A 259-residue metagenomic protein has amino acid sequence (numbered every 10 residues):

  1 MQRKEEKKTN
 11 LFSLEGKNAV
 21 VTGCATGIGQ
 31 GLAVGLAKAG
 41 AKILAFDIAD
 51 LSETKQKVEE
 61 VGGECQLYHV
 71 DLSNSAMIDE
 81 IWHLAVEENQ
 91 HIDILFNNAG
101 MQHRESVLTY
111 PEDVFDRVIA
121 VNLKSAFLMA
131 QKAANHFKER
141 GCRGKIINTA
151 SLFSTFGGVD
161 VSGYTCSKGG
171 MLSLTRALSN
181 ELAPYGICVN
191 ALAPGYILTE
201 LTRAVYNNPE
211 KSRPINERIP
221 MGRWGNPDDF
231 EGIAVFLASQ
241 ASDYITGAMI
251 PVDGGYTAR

Functional and structural regions predicted by a protein language model:
F12-L44: Canonical Rossmann dinucleotide-binding motif of NAD(H)/NADP(H)-dependent dehydrogenases/reductases, specifically
A41-E53: Conserved glycine-rich Rossmann-like NAD(P)H-binding loop of the short-chain dehydrogenase/reductase
S106-V107, P111-I119, I215: Substrate-binding pocket helix/loop in short-chain dehydrogenase/reductase
A130, S167, T175: Active-site helix of classical SDR
N135, N180-P184, D243: Alpha-helical segment proximal to the catalytic Tyr-Lys
S151: Residue(s) in the substrate-gating loop at a strand-loop-helix junction that position the organic substrate next
R223-V252, Y256-T257: C-terminal substrate-recognition "lid" of short-chain dehydrogenase/reductases
